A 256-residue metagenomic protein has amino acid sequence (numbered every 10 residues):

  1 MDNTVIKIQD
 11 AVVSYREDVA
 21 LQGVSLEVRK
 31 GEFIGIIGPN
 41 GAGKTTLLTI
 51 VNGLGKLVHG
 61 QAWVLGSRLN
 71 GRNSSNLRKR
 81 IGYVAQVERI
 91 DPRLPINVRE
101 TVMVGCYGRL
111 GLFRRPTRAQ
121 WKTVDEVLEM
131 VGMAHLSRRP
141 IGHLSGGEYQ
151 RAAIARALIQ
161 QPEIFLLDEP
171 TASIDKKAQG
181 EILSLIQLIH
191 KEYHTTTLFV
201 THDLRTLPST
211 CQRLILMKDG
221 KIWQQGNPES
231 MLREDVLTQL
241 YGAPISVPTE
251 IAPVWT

Functional and structural regions predicted by a protein language model:
N52: Helix-to-loop junction immediately C-terminal to a conserved catalytic motif
G60-G71, L77: Conserved ABC transporter NBD signature motif
M103, R118-L136: Conserved ABC ATPase "signature" region
P140-L144, E148: Conserved ABC ATPase signature
Q161: Conserved catalytic motifs of ABC-family nucleotide-binding domains
F165-D168: Catalytic Walker B motif of ABC-type/P-loop ATPase nucleotide-binding domains
R233-E234, Q239-T256: ABC ATPase nucleotide-binding domains
